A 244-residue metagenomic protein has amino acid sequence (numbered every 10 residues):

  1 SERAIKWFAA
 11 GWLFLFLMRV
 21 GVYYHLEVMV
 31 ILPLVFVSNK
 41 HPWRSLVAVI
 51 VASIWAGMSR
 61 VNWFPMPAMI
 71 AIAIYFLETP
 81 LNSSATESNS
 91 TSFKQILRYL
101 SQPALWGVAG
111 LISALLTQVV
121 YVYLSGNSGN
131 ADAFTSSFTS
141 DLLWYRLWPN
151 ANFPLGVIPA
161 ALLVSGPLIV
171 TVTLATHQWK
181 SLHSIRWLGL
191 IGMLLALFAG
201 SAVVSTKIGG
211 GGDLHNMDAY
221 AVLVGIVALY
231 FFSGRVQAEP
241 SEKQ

Functional and structural regions predicted by a protein language model:
S1, G11-H25, R44-V47, I54-A221: Transmembrane catalytic cores of multi-pass membrane glycosyltransferases and polysaccharide-assembly enzymes
I5, L100-V108, V236-Q244: Signature aromatic-anchored transmembrane alpha helix within multi-pass, membrane-resident enzymes that catalyze glycan
I31-K40, V49-A52, I70-N82, G225-S233: Hydrophobic transmembrane alpha-helices
P67, F231, A238-E239: Short linear functional motifs in flexible/disordered or boundary regions
I169-L174, A228-G234: Alpha-helical transmembrane segments
